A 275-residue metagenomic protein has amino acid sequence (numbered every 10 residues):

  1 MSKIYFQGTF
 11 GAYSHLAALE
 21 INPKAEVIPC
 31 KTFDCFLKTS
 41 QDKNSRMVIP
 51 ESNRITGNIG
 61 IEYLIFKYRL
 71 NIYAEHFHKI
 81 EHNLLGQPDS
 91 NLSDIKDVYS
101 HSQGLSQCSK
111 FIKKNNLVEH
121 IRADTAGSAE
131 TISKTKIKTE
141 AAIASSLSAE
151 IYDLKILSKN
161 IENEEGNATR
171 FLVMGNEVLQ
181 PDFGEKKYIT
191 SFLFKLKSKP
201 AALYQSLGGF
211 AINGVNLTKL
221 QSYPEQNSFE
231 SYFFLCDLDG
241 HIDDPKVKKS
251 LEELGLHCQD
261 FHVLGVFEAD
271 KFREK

Functional and structural regions predicted by a protein language model:
M1-K275: Domain-level signature for soluble enzymes in the chorismate/prephenate branch of the shikimate pathway
